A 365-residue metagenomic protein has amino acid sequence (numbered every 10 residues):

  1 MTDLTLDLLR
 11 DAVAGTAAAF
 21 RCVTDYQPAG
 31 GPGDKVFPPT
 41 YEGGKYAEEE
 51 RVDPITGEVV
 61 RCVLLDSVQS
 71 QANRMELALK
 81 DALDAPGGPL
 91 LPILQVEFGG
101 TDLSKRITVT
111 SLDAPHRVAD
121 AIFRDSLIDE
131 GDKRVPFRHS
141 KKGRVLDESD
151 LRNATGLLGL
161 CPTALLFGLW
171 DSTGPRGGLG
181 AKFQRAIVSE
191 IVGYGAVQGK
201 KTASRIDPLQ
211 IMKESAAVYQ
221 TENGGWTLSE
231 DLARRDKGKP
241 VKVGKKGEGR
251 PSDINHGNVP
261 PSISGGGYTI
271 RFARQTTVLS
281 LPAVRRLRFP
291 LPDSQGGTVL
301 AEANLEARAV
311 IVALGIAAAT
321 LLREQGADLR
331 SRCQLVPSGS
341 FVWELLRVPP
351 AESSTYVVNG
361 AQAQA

Functional and structural regions predicted by a protein language model:
M1-P38, E42-V63, L83-P86, I93 (+2 more regions): Basic polyanion-binding and macromolecular-assembly surfaces
C62-A72: Extended catalytic/binding region for NAD+/ADP-ribose chemistry, centered on the ART fold
Q71-D81: Short active-site loop/helix that positions an aromatic residue
